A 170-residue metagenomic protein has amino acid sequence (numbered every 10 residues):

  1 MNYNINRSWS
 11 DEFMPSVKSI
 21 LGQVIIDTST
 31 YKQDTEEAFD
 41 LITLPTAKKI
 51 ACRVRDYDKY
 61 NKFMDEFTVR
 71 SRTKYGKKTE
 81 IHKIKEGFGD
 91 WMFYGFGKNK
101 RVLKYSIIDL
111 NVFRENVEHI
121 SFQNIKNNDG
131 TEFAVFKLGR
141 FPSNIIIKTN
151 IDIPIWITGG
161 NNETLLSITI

Functional and structural regions predicted by a protein language model:
M1-T35, L44, D56: Acidic-basic catalytic patches of nuclease active cores, encompassing PD-(D/E)XK and other metal-cofactor nuclease
N4-R7, T28, V54-L103: Catalytic cores of nucleic-acid endonucleases
V17, I81, F113-V117: Generic structural signal of hydrophobic/aromatic residues within well-ordered alpha-helices of folded domains
L41-L44, V69, A134-F136: Generic recognition of long tandem-repeat/solenoid scaffolds
L41-Y60: Conserved catalytic cores of phosphodiester-cleaving nucleases, focusing on short active-site segments
G97-I170: Non-catalytic C-terminal interaction segments of nucleic acid-processing enzymes
